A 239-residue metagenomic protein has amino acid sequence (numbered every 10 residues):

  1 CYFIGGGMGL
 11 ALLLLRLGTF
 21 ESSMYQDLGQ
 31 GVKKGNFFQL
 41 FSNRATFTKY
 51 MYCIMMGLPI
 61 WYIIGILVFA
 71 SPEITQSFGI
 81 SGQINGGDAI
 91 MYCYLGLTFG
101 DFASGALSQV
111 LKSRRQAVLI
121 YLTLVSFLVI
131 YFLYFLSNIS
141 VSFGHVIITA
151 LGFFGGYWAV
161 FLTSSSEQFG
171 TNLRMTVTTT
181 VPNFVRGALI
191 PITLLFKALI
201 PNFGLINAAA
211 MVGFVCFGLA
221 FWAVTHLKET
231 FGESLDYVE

Functional and structural regions predicted by a protein language model:
C1-G5, R114, A198-V215: A membrane-interface helix-boundary motif in multi-pass transporters
L14-G18, F132-L136, S164, G213-E239: Multi-pass alpha-helical transporter architecture, strongest for 12-TM Major Facilitator/SLC carriers used
L17-F38, E233-E239: Flexible cytoplasmic inter-helical loops of multi-pass small-molecule transporters
T46-T98, L189-T193: Extracytoplasmic gate region of multi-pass secondary transporters
T75-Q76, L107-S108, F196-G204: Interfacial helix-cap and linker-helix signal at transmembrane-aqueous boundaries of multi-pass secondary transporters
D101-S113: Helix-to-loop junctions at the C-terminal end of transmembrane segments in multipass secondary transporters
R115-V160: C-terminal transmembrane helical hairpin of 12-TM major facilitator-type secondary transporters
Q168-P201: A late C-terminal transmembrane helix in Major Facilitator Superfamily
